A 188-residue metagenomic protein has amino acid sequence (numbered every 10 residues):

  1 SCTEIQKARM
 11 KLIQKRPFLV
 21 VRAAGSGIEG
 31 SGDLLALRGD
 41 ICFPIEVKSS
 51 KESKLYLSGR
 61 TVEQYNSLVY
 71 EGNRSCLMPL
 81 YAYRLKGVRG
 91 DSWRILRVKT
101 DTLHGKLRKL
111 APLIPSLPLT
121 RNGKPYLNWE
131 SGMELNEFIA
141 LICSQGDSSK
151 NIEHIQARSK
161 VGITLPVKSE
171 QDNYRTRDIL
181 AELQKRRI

Functional and structural regions predicted by a protein language model:
S1-G25: Acidic-basic catalytic patches of nuclease active cores, encompassing PD-(D/E)XK and other metal-cofactor nuclease
G25, K48-S50, R84: Histidine- and/or cysteine-centered catalytic micro-motif in compact active-site loops
G30: Beta-rich catalytic cores
L34-A36, D40-K51: Conserved catalytic cores of phosphodiester-cleaving nucleases, focusing on short active-site segments
L37, E71-S75, R186: Alpha-helix C-cap/termination motif
S50-R74: Mg2+/Mn2+-dependent nuclease catalytic core
V69-L103: Nucleic-acid nuclease catalytic cores
D91-Q184: Intrinsically disordered, low-complexity terminal regions enriched in charged/polar residues
